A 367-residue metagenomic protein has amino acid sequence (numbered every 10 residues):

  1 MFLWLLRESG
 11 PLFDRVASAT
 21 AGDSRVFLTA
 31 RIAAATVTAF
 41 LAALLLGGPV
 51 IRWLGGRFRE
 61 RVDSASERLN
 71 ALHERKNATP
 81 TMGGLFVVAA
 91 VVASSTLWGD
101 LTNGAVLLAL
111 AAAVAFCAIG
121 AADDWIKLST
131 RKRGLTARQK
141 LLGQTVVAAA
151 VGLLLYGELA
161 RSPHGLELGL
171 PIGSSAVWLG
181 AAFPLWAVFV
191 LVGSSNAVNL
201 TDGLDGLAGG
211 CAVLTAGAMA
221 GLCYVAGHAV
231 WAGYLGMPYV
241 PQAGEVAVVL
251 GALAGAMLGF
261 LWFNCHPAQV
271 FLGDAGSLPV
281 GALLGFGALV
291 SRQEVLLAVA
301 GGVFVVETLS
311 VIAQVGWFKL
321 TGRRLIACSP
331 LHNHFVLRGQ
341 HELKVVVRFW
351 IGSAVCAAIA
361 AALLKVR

Functional and structural regions predicted by a protein language model:
F2-W53, F58, S64, A89-A118 (+4 more regions): Alpha-helical transmembrane segments
D63-T79, R131-K140, L337: Juxtamembrane helix-capping/reentrant segments at transmembrane boundaries
L69-N77, T130, N196, R323-P330: Juxtamembrane loop-helix boundary motifs flanking transmembrane segments in multi-pass membrane proteins
N77, T102-L110, I126-G143: Membrane-interfacial loop-to-helix junctions in multi-pass inner-membrane proteins
D123: Acidic catalytic motifs of isoprenoid enzymes
A176-V177: Short extramembrane helix-to-coil loop segments that connect adjacent transmembrane helices in Major
